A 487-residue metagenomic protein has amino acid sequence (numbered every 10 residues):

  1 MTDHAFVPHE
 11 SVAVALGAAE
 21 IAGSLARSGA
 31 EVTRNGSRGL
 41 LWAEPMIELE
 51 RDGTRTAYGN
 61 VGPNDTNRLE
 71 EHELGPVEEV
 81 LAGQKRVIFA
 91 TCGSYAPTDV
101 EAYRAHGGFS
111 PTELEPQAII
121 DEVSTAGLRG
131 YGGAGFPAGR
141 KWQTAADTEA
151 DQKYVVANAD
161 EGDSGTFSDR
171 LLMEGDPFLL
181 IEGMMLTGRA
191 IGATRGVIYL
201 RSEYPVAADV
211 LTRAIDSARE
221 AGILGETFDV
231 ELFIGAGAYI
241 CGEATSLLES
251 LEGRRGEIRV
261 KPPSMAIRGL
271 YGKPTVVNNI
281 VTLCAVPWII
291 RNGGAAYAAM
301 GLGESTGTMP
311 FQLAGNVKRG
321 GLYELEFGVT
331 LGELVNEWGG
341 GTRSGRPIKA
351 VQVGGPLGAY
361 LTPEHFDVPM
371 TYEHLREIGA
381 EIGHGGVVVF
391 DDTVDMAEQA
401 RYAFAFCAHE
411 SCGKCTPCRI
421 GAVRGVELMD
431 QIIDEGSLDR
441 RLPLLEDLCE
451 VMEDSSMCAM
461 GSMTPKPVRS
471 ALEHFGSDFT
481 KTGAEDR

Functional and structural regions predicted by a protein language model:
M1-R487: Feature of Fe-S/electron-transfer and energy-metabolism proteins that preferentially highlights extended coupling
